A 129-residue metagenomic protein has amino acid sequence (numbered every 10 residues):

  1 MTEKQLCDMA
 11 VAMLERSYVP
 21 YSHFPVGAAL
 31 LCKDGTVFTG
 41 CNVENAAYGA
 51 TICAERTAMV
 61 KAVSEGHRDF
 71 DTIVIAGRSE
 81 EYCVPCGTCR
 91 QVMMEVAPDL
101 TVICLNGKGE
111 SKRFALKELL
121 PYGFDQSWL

Functional and structural regions predicted by a protein language model:
T2-R16, H67-L129: C-terminal binding/interaction regions
V19-S22: Short loop/turn motifs at secondary-structure junctions and domain boundaries
P25-C32: Short beta-strand scaffold segments in enzyme catalytic cores
C41, G49-R56, V60, E81-V96: Local cysteine-cluster metal-coordination motifs and their immediate loop/turn environment, predominantly Fe-S cluster
N42-V43, L116: Residue-level structural signal for beta-strand termini and adjacent loop
N45-A46, L119: A short acidic/small-residue loop/turn micro-motif
A54-V74: Short, solvent-exposed cationic patches
